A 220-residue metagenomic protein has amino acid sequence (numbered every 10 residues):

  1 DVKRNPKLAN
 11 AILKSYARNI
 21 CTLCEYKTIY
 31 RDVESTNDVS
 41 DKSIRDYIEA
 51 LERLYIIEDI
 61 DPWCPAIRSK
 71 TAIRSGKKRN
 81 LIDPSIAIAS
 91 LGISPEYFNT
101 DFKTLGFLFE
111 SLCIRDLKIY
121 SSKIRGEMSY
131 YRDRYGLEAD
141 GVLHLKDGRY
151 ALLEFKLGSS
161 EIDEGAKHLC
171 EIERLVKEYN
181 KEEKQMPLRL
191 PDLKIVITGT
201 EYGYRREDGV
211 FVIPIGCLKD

Functional and structural regions predicted by a protein language model:
D1-R149: Accessory nucleic acid-recognition modules appended to NTPase machines
N80, S129, A151-L153, I195-I197 (+1 more regions): Hydrophobic/aromatic beta-strand patches that form the interior of the parallel beta-sheet core in alpha/beta enzyme
A89, I162-E164, G203-E207: Switch/connector loops and helix/strand junctions flanking conserved nucleotide-binding motifs in nucleotide-processing
E96-D101, A166-I172: Short, surface-exposed loop/helix-turn segments at secondary-structure junctions that function as lids/hinges flanking
L145-G148, S160, T200, L218-D220: Charge-biased C-terminal accessory regions appended to nucleic-acid-, cytoskeletal NTPase
Y150-E161, H168: Active-site ExK catalytic segment of metal-dependent nucleases
R174-L193: Short mixed-charge
L190-D220: Domain-level recognition of nuclease-like catalytic cores that cleave nucleotide substrates
